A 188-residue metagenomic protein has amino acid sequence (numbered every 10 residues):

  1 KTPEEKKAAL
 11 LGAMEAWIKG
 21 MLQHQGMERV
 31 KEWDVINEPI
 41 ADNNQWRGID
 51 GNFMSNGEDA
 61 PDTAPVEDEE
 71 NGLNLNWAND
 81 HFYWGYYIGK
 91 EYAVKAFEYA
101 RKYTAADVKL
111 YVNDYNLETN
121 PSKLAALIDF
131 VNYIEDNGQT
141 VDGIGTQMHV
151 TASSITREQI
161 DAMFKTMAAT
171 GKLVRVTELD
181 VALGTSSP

Functional and structural regions predicted by a protein language model:
K1, A41-W46, L183-S186: Short acidic/His/Gly/Ser-rich catalytic and metal-binding motifs that mark active-site loops of diverse hydrolases
T2-E15, H81-I88, N116-E118, Q147-S154: The substrate-binding groove and active-site-proximal loops of carbohydrate-active enzymes, especially glycoside
T2-N37, I88-Y103, A126-N137: An active-site-proximal structural segment forming one wall of the substrate-binding cleft that immediately precedes
I18-D80, Y111-Y115, D142-G145: Active-site groove signature of glycoside hydrolases
M27-E32, T104-Y111, G138-G143, A169-R175: Loop/turn elements at helix/coil->beta-strand transitions in domains of secreted/extracellular proteins
N44-G48, A96, N120-E135, T156-F164: Distinct, well-ordered alpha-helical segments
V108-T119, T146-T151, A169-P188: Active-site clefts of carbohydrate-active enzymes
V141-T151, M163-F164: Long, well-ordered mid-to-C-terminal structural blocks that present hydrophobic/aromatic surfaces
